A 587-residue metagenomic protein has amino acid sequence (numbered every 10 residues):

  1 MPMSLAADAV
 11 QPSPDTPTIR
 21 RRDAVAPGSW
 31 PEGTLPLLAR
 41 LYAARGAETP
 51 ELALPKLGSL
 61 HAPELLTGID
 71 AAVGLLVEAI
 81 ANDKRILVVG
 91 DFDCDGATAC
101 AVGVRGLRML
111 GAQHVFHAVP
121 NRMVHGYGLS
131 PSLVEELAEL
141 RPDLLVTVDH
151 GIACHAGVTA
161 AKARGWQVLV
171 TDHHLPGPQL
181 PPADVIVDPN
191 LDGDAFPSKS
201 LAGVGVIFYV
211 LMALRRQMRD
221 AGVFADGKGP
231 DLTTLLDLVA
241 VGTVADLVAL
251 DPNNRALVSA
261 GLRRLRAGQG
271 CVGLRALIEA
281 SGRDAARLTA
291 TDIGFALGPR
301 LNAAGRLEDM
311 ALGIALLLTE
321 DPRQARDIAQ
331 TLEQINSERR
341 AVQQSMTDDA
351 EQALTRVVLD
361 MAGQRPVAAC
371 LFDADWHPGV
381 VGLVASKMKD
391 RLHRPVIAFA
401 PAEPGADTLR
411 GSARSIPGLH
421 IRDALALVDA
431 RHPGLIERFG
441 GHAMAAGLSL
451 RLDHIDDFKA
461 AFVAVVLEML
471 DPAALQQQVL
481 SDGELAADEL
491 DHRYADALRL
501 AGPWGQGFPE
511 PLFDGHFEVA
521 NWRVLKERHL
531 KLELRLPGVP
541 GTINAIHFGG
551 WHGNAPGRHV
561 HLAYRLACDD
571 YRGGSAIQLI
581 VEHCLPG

Functional and structural regions predicted by a protein language model:
P2-P27: N-terminal amphipathic/basic leader segments beginning at the initiator methionine
R22-P142, R164, P182, R216-D453: Hydrophobic helix-and-loop "lid/oligomerization" segment in the mid-to-C-terminal part of catalytic domains
Y42, V146, N302, L498 (+1 more regions): A residue-level signal for conserved active-site and pocket-lining positions in enzyme catalytic cores
G74, E78-N82, P322-L371, G405-D407 (+2 more regions): Mid-to-C-terminal polyanion-binding domains and interfaces
G90, V148, V170, P189 (+5 more regions): Flexible glycine-/small-residue-rich
E135-V204, F208-A225: Active-site cavity-forming subdomains of large catalytic enzyme subunits
A156-A160, A369, V384-K387, R493 (+1 more regions): A short acidic, amphipathic alpha-helical/loop segment
H173-H174, H377, H442, H529: Histidine-centered active-site/metal-ligand motif
